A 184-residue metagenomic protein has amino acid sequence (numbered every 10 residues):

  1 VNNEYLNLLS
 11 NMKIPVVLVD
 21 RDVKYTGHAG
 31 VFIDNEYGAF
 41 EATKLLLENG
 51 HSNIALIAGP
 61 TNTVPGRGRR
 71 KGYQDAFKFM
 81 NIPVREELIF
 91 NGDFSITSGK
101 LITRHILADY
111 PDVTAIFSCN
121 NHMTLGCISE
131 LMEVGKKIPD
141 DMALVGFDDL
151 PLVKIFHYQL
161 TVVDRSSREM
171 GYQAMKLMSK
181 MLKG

Functional and structural regions predicted by a protein language model:
N3-G184: Bacterial carbohydrate/catabolite-sensing allosteric modules
